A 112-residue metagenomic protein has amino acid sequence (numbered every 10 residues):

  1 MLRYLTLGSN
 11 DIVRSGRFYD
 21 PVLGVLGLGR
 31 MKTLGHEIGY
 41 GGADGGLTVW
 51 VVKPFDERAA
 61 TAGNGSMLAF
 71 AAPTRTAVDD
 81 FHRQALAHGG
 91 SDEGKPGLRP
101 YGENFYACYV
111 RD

Functional and structural regions predicted by a protein language model:
L2-N10, A43, A60-Q84, F105-R111: Vicinal oxygen chelate
L7-V49: Core segments of cupin and vicinal oxygen chelate
V13, P21-V25, F81-G89, E93-G94: Charge-dense, helix-prone N-terminal extensions
G42, K53-P54, L98: Active-site donor-binding loop signature of nucleotide-sugar glycosyltransferases
T48-K53, Y109: Conserved beta-strand in the GNAT
K53-T61: Short, structured active-site "lid" loops
L86-D112: Vicinal oxygen chelate
